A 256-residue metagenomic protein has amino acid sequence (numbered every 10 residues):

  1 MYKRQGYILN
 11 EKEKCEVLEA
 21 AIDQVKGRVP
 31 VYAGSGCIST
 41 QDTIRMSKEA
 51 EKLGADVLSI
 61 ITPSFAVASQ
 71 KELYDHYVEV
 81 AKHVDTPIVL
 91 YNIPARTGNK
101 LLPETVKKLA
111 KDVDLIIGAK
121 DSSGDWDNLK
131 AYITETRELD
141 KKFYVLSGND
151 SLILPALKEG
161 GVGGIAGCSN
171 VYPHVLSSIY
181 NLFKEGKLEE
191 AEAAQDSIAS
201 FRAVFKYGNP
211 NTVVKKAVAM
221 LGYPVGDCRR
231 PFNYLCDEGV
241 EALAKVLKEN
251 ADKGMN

Functional and structural regions predicted by a protein language model:
K3-G98: Active-site beta->alpha loop and helix N-cap motifs at the rims of alpha/beta catalytic domains
Q5-Y7, P63, N99, P155 (+3 more regions): Flexible, active-site-adjacent loop/turn segments at secondary-structure boundaries
L9-K12, I44-R45, Q70-L73, L101-P103 (+4 more regions): Short secondary-structure transition/capping segments
K14, L18, T43, Y77 (+5 more regions): A general structural signal for well-ordered alpha-helical segments in protein cores
A21, A50, V80, A119 (+4 more regions): Conserved, mostly hydrophobic/aromatic
D23-V29, K52-G54, V84-T86, K111-L115 (+4 more regions): Short helix-capping segments at alpha-helix termini
Y32, G161, I165-N256: C-terminal alpha-helical cap/extension of soluble enzyme domains
K82-H83, R96-K206: Catalytic alpha/beta core domains of metabolic enzymes, predominantly
